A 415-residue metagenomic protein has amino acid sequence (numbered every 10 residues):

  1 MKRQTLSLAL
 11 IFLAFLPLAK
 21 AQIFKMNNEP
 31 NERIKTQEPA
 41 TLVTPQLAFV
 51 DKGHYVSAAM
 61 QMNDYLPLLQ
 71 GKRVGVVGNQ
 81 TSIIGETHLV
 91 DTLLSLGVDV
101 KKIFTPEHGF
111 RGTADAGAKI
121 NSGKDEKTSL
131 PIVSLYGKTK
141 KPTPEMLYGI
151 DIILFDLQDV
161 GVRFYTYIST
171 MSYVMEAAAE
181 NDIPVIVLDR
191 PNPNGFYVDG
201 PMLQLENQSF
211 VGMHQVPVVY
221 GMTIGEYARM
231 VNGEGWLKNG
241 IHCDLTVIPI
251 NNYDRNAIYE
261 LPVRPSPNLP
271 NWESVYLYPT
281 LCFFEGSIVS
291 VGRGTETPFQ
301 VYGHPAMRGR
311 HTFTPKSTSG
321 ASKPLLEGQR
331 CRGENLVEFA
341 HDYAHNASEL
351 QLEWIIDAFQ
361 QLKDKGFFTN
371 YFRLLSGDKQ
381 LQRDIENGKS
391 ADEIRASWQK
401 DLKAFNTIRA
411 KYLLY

Functional and structural regions predicted by a protein language model:
M1-A48: Bacterial Sec-dependent N-terminal signal peptides
D99-H108, L188: Short internal beta-strands
G112-G117, I186-Q208: Glycine-rich, charge-decorated loop segments at or immediately adjacent to ligand/cofactor-binding or catalytic sites
I120-I150, V162: Glycine-rich oxoanion-binding loops at beta->alpha junctions
D159-M171: Glycine/threonine-rich flexible loop motifs
Q208-P279: Conserved anion/nucleotide-ligand pocket segment
N251-E327: Glycine-rich, aromatic-lined ligand/substrate-binding cores of catalytic and carbohydrate-binding domains
P298-S397: Conserved functional hotspot residues or short segments at active or partner-binding sites across diverse domains
